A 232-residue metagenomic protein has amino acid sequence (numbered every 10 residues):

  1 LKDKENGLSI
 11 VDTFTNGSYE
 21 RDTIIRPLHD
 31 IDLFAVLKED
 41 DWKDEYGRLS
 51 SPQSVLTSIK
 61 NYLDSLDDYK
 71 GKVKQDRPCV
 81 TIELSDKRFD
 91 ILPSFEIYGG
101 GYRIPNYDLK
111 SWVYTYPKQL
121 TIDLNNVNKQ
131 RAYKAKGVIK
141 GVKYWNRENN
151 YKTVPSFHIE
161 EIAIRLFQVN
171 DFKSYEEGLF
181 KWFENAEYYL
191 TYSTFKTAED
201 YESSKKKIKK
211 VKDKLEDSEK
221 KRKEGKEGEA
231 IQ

Functional and structural regions predicted by a protein language model:
L1-D3, A35-I82: Metal-dependent nucleotidyltransferase catalytic core
L1-F14, V138: Helical scaffold of the NTase/Pol beta-like nucleotidyltransferase catalytic core
I10-G17, Y69-K74: A short acidic/basic microdomain associated with nuclease active sites
F14, T23, L37-W42, V55 (+3 more regions): Extracellular/secreted glycoprotein ectodomains characterized by long, lumenal stretches of O-glycosylated
D22-L28, I82-E83: Short glycine-biased active-site loop of nucleotidyltransferases that positions the nucleotide triphosphate and helps
P27-A35: Short coil-to-beta-strand
D68, V73-K196: Catalytic cores of NTP-dependent nucleotidyl/adenyl transfer enzymes across multiple folds
T194-Q232: Terminal (often C-terminal) interaction modules
